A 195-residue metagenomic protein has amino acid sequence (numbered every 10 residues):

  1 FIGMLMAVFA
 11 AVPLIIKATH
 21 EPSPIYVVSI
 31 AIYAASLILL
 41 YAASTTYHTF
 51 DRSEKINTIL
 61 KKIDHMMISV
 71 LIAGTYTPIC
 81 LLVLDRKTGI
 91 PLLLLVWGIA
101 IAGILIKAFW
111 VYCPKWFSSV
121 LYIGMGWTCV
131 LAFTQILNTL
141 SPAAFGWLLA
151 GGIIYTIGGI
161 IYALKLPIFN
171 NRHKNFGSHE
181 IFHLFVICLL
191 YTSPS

Functional and structural regions predicted by a protein language model:
F1-P13: The first (N-terminal) embedded transmembrane alpha-helix
V8, I63-Y76, V120-F133, I181-L190: Small-residue-rich segments of transmembrane alpha-helices in multi-pass membrane proteins, especially helix faces
I30-L37, R86-W97, L148-I153: Structural signature of hydrophobic alpha-helical transmembrane segments
S44-N57, A102-Y112, A163-N171: C-terminal ends of transmembrane helices
E54-M67, K174-S178: Juxtamembrane helix-capping/reentrant segments at transmembrane boundaries
L82-K87, A108-W116, L137-P142: Membrane-interface helix caps and helix-loop-helix hairpins in membrane proteins
L166-I187: Interfacial loop-to-transmembrane junctions
Y191-S195: Conserved small/polar residues in nucleotide/adenosyl-binding loops
